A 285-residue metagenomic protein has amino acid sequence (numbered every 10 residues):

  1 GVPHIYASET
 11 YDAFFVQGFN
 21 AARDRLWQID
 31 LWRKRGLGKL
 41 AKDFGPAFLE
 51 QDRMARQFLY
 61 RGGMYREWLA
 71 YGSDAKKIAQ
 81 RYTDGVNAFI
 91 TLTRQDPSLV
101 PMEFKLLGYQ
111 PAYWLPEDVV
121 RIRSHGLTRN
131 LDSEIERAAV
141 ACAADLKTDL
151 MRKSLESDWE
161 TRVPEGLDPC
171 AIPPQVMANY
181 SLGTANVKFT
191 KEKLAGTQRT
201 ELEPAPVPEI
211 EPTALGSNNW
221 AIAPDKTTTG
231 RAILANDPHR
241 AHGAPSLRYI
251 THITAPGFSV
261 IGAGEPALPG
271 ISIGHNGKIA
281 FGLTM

Functional and structural regions predicted by a protein language model:
V2-I233, P238, A244, P256-F258 (+2 more regions): Substrate-recognition/specificity elements adjacent to catalytic centers across diverse enzyme folds
P245-R248, T284-M285: Short acidic, glycine/serine/threonine-rich loops at helix termini
L247-A255: A short alpha/beta connector and helix-capping loop motif
P256-M285: Compact, glycine/acidic-enriched structural inserts
